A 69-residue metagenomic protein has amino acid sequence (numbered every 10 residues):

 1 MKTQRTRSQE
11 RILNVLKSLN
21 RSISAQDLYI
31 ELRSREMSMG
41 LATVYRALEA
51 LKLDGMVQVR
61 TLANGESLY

Functional and structural regions predicted by a protein language model:
M1-N14: Short alpha-helical segments that sit at the start of domains
S18-D27: Short capping segments at the starts of secondary-structure elements
D27-R33: A short acidic, leucine-rich amphipathic alpha-helix
Y45-E49: Short, hydrophobic-biased segments on the C-terminal half of alpha helices that form "recognition helices"
G55: Glycine-centered, phosphate/nucleic-acid-interacting loop/turn motifs that mediate DNA/RNA or nucleotide
T61-S67: Short, Lys/Arg-rich nucleic-acid/phosphate-binding segment
